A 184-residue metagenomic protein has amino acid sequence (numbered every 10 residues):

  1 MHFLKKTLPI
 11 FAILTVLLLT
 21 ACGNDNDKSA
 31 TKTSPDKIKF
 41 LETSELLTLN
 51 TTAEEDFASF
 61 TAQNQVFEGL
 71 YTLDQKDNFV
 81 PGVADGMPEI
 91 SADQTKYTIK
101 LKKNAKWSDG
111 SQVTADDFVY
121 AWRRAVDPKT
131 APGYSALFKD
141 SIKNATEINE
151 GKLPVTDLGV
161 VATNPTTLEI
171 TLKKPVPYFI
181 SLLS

Functional and structural regions predicted by a protein language model:
M1-P9: Bacterial N-terminal signal peptides that target proteins for export
L18-A21: C-terminal motif of bacterial Sec signal peptides marking the signal peptidase cleavage site
G23-N26: Bacterial signal peptide processing site
T33-L49, D85-G86, K96-K100, F118-A121 (+1 more regions): Short, well-ordered beta-strand elements
E42-A92: N-terminal lobe/hinge region of extracytoplasmic solute-binding protein
T61-Q65, D74, N78, G82 (+6 more regions): Extracytoplasmic/secreted proteins, especially bacterial periplasmic and envelope-associated proteins
G86-Y134: Aromatic- and charge-enriched surface segment that lines or borders ligand/interaction sites
Y134-S184: Surface-exposed binding/hinge segments that line and control ligand-binding clefts or catalytic entry sites
